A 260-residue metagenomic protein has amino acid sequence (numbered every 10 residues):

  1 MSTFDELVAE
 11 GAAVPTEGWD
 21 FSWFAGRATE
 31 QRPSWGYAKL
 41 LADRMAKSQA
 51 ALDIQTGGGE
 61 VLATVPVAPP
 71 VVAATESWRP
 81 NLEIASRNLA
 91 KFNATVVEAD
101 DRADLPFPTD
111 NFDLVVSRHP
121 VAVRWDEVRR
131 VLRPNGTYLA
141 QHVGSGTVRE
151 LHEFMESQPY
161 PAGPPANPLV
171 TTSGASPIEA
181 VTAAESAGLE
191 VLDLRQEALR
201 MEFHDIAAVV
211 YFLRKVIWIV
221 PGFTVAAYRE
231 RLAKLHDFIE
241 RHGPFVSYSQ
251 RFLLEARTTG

Functional and structural regions predicted by a protein language model:
M1-A12: N-terminal auxiliary segments of SAM/dcSAM-dependent transferases
T16-A50, G58-T64: Conserved alpha-helix/loop element of class I SAM-dependent methyltransferases that forms part of the SAM/SAH-binding
W35, T56-G59, R118-R124: Short beta->alpha connector loops
Q49-D104: Class I SAM-dependent methyltransferase SAM/SAH-binding core
R102-L114: A short acidic, Gly/Pro-enriched loop at the edge of an enzyme's catalytic core that lines a small-molecule cofactor
V123-L139: A short glycine-rich, Lys/Arg-flanked "PGG" loop and its adjoining helix->strand segment in the class I
N135-R200, V220-V225: Conserved catalytic/acceptor-binding region of the Class I
A187-G260: Conserved Class I S-adenosyl-L-methionine
